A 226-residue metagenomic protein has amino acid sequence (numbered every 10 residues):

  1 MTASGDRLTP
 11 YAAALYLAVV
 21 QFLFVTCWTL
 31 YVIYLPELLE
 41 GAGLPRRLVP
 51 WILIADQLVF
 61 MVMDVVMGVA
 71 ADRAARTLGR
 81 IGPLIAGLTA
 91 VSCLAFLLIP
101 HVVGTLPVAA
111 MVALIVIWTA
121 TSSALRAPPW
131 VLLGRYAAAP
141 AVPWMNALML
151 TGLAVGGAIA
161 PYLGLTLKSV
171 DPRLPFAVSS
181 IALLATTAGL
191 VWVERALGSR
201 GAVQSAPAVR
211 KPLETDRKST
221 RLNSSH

Functional and structural regions predicted by a protein language model:
M1-Y11, L197-S224: Juxtamembrane intracellular "pre-TM" segments in multi-pass secondary transporters
T2-F60, R221: Helix-loop boundary and gating motifs at the non-cytosolic
G41, R73, G157-P175: Transmembrane alpha-helix termini and helix-breaking/packing motifs in multi-pass membrane transporters
F60-M61, P143-K168: Glycine-rich segments within core transmembrane alpha-helices of 12-TM secondary carriers
R73-T89: Cytoplasmic membrane-interface "Motif A"-like loop-to-helix N-cap segments of 12-TM Major Facilitator Superfamily
A86-L106: C-terminal ends and interior cores of transmembrane alpha-helices in multi-pass membrane transporters/permeases
W118-T151: Cytoplasmic helix-loop-helix junction between adjacent transmembrane helices in 12-TM secondary transporters
L174-W192: Symmetry-related core transmembrane helices of the 12-TM Major Facilitator Superfamily/SLC fold
